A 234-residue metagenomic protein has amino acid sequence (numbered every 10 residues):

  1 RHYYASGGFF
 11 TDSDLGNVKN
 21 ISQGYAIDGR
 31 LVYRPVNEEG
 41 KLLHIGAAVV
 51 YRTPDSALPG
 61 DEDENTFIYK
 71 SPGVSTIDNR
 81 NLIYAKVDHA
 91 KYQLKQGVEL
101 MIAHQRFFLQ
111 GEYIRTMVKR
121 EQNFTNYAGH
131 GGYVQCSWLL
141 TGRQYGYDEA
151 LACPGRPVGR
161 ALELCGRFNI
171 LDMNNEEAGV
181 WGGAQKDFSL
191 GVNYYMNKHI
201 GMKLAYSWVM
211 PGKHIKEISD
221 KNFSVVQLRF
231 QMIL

Functional and structural regions predicted by a protein language model:
R1-S56: Aromatic- and glycine-enriched pocket-lining scaffold segments that form the walls of small-molecule binding clefts
D61-L234: Outer-membrane beta-barrel pore domains
